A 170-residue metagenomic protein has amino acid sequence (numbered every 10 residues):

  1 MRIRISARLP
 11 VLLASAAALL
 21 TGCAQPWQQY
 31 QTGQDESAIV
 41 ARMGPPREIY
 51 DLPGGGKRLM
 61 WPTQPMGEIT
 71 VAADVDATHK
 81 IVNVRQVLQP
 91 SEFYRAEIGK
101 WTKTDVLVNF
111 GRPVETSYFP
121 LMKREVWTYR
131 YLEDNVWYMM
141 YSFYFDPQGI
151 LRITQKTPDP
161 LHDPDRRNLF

Functional and structural regions predicted by a protein language model:
R2-L12: Bacterial N-terminal signal peptides that target proteins for export
L20-G22: C-terminal motif of bacterial Sec signal peptides marking the signal peptidase cleavage site
A24-F170: Residues within mature, well-folded domains
